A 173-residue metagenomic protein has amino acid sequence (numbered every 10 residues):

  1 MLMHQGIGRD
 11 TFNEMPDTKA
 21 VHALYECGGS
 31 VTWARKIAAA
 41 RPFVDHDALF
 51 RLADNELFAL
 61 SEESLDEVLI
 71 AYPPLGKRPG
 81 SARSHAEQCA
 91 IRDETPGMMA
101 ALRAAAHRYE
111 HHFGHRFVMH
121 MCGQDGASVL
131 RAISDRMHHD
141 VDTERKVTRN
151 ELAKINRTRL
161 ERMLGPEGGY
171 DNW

Functional and structural regions predicted by a protein language model:
M1-Y109, K154-W173: Aromatic-anchored, charged helix-turn/loop surface patch used as a conserved interaction hotspot
F117: Polyanion-binding surfaces on beta-sheet-dominated domains and ring/shell assemblies
M121: Conserved phosphate/anionic-ligand binding catalytic regions in large, soluble enzymes, centered on
Q124-S128: GST superfamily/GST-like fold recognition
V129-W173: Long, amphipathic alpha-helical surface segments
